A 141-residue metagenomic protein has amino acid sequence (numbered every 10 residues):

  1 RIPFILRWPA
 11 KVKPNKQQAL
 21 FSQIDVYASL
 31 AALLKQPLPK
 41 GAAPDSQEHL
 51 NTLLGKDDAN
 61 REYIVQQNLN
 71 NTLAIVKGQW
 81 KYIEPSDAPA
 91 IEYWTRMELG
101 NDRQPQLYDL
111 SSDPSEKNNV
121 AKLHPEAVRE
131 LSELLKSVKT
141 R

Functional and structural regions predicted by a protein language model:
R1-I2: Catalytic cores of eukaryotic secretory-pathway lumenal/extracellular enzymes that build and remodel glycoconjugates
I5-R7: Short beta-strand-to-turn element immediately C-terminal to the catalytic PLP-Schiff-base lysine in fold type I
K11-A19, I24-Q106, L110, V138: C-terminal cap/loop subdomain of S1 sulfatases and analogous C-terminal strand-loop tails that border
A74, E116-N118: Short active-site-adjacent structural elements
D113: Intrinsically disordered, low-complexity polar regions and short flexible loop motifs
N118-E126: Active-site-proximal N-terminal segment of extracellular/periplasmic enzymes that hydrolyze or transfer
E130-R141: Charge-dense polyanion-binding interfaces
